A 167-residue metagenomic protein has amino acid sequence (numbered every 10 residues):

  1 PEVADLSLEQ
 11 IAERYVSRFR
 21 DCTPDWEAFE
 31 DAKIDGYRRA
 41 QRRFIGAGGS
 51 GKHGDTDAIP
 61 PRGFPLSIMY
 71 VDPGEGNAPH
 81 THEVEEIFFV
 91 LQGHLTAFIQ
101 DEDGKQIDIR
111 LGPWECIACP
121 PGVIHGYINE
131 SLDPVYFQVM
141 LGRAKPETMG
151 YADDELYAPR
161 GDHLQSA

Functional and structural regions predicted by a protein language model:
P1, Q10, I124-A167: Double-stranded beta-helix
P1-R62, E155-A167: A short, N-terminal "cap"/entry segment at the start of jelly-roll beta-barrel domains of the cupin/DSBH fold
A47-G54, P65-H82, P121: Conserved short histidine dyad/triad with adjacent acidic residue
D57, E102-Q106, D133: Short, solvent-exposed loop/turn segments that connect beta-strands within catalytic domains and beta-strand-rich
G63, I68-P73, T81-D101, M140-R143: Short, conserved beta-strand element in jelly-roll/cupin
L66, G76, E85, Q106 (+1 more regions): A structural connector/turn signal
N77-H80, A97-I99, C119, H125-S131: Short beta-strand His + acidic residue motifs that chelate non-heme Fe in jelly-roll/DSBH and cupin folds
D101-P121: Short acidic-glycine-tyrosine-enriched beta hairpin
